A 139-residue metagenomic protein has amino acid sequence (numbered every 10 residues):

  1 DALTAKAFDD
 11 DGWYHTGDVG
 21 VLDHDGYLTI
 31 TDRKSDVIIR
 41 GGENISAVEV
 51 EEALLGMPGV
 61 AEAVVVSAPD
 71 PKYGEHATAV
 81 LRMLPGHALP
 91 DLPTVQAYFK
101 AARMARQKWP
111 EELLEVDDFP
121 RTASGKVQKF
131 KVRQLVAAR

Functional and structural regions predicted by a protein language model:
D11, G17-K108, D118, G125 (+1 more regions): AMP-binding/adenylate-forming catalytic core of the ANL superfamily
L113-V116: General small-molecule cofactor/ligand-binding pocket signal
L135-R139: A short, polar/charged loop-to-alpha-helix boundary motif
